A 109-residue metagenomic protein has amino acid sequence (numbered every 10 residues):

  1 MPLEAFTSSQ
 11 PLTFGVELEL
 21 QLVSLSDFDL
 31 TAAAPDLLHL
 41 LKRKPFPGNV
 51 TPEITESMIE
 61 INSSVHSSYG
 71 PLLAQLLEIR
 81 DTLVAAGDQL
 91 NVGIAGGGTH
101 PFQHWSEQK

Functional and structural regions predicted by a protein language model:
M1-K109: Terminal catalytic/cofactor-binding subdomain
